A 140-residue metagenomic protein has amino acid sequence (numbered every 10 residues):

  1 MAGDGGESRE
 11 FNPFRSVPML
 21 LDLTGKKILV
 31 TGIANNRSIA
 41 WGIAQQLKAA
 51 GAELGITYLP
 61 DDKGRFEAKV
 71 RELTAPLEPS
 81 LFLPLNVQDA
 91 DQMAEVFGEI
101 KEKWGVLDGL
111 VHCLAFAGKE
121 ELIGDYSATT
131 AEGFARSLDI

Functional and structural regions predicted by a protein language model:
E10, F14-G133: Short-chain dehydrogenase/reductase
S137-I140: Short, intrinsically disordered, charge-balanced linker/junction segments flanking boundaries in proteins
